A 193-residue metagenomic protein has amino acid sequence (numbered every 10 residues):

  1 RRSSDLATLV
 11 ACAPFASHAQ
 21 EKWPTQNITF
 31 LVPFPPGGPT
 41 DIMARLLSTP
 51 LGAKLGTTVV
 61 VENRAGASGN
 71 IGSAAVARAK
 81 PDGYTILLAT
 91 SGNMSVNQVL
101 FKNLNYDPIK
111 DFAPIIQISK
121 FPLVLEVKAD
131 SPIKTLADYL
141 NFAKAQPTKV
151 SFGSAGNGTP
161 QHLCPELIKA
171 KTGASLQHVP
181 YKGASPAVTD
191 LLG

Functional and structural regions predicted by a protein language model:
P14-T29, P36, L55, K80-T85 (+1 more regions): Immediate post-signal peptide segment of exported/extracytoplasmic ligand-binding proteins
A19, I28, G37, A44 (+8 more regions): Residue-level signal for nonpolar/aromatic packing positions in well-ordered secondary structure
F30-M43, A67, G153-P160: Extracytoplasmic "Venus flytrap"
L31, N70-S73, A187-V188: Short, hydrophobic alpha-helical packing/hinge segments within bilobed ligand-binding/sensory domains
T40-G56, H162-A170: Short, polar/charged alpha-helical segment
T58-A74: Early extracytoplasmic/lumenal segment of secretory-pathway proteins
R78-Y84, V99-P186: Hinge/capping helix and adjacent helix->loop/strand transition within the periplasmic-binding protein
